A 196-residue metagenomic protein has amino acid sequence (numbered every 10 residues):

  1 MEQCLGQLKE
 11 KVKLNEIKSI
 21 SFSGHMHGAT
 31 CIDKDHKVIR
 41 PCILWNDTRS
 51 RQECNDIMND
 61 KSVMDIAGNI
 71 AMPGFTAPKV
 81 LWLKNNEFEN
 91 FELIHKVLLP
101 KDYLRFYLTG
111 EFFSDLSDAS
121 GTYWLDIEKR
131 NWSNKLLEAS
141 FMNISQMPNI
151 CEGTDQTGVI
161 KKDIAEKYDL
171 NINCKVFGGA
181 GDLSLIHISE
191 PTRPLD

Functional and structural regions predicted by a protein language model:
M1-P41, D65, L93, A165-E166 (+2 more regions): N-terminal glycine/serine-rich phosphate-binding loop of ATP-dependent small-molecule kinases, especially carbohydrate
F22, M64-G181: Gly/Ser/Thr-rich active-site cleft segment
D33-D35, L108-E111, R193: Short acidic-glycine loop/turn motifs at beta-strand connectors
D47: Carbohydrate-associated surface elements
Q52-D56, S189: Pocket-flanking alpha-helical
H187-D196: Single conserved hydrophobic/aromatic residue that forms the stacking wall/gate of nucleotide- or nucleobase-binding
